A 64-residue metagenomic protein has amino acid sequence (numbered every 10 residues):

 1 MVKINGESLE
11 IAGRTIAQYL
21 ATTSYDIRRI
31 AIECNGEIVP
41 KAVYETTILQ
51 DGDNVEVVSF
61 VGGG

Functional and structural regions predicted by a protein language model:
M1-G63: Ubiquitin-like/PB1-type beta-grasp interaction modules and other compact soluble beta-rich domains
